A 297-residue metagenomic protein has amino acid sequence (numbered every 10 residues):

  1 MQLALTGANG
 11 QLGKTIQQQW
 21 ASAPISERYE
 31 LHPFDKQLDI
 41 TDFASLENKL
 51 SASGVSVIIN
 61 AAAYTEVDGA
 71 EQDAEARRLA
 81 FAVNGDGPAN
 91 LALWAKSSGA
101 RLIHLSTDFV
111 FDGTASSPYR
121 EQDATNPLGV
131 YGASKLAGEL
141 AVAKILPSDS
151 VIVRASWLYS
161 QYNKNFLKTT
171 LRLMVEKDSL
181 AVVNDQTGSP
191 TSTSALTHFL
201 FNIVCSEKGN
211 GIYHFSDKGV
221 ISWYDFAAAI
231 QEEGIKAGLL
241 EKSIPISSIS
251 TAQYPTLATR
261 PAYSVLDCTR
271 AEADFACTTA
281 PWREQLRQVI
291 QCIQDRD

Functional and structural regions predicted by a protein language model:
M1-S22: N-terminal Rossmann NAD(P)H-binding glycine-rich loop of SDR-like oxidoreductase domains
Q11, W223, S247-C268, P281: Active-site loop of classical SDR/Rossmann-like NAD(P)-dependent oxidoreductases, centered on the catalytic Tyr-X3-Lys
H32-D42: Rossmann-fold cofactor-recognition segment
I40-V83, K96: NAD(P)H-binding glycine-rich loop region in Rossmannoid oxidoreductase-like domains and their noncatalytic homologs
E75-N90, V110-V153, W157-L158: Catalytic helix-loop patch of NAD(P)-dependent Rossmann-fold dehydrogenases
L140-G188, T193-N202: NAD(P)-dependent short-chain dehydrogenase/reductase
F199, S206-T256, D297: Mid/C-terminal beta-alpha module of Rossmann-like enzyme folds, strongest in SDR-family dehydrogenases/epimerases
A280-D297: Amphipathic terminal alpha-helices
